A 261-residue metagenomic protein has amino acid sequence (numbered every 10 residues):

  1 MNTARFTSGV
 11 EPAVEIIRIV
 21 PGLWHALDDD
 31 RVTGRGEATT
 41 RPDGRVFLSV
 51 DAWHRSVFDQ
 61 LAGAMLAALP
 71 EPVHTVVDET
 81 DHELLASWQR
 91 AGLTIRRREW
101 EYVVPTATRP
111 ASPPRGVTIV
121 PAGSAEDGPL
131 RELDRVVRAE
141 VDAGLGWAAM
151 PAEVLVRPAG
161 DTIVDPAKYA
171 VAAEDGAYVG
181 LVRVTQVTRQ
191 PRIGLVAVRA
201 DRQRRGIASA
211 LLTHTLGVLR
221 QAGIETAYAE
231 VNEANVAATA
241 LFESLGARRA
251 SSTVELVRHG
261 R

Functional and structural regions predicted by a protein language model:
M1-I19, T94, V103-A125: Conserved N-terminal entry element of GNAT/NAT acetyltransferase domains
S8-G9, P113-P191: Flexible, substrate/cofactor-facing loop regions flanked by secondary structure within enzyme catalytic domains
G9-L69, H74, V179-P191: Conserved donor-binding loop and adjoining core beta-sheet/short helix segment in diverse acyl/aminoacyl transferases
S49-W53, D78, R199, Q203 (+1 more regions): Residue-level recognition of the GNAT/N-acetyltransferase active site
A52-T118, V254-R258: Acyl-donor-binding surface of acyltransferase catalytic domains
H54-A68, V198, R204-Q221, T239-S244: Conserved acetyl-CoA-binding loop-helix of GNAT-fold acetyltransferases
H74-V77, I193, A227-V231: Conserved hydrophobic beta-strand within the GNAT/NAT acetyltransferase core sheet that lines the active-site cleft
E79-R98, R205, S209, E233-S251: Conserved active-site alpha-helix within GNAT-family acetyltransferase domains
